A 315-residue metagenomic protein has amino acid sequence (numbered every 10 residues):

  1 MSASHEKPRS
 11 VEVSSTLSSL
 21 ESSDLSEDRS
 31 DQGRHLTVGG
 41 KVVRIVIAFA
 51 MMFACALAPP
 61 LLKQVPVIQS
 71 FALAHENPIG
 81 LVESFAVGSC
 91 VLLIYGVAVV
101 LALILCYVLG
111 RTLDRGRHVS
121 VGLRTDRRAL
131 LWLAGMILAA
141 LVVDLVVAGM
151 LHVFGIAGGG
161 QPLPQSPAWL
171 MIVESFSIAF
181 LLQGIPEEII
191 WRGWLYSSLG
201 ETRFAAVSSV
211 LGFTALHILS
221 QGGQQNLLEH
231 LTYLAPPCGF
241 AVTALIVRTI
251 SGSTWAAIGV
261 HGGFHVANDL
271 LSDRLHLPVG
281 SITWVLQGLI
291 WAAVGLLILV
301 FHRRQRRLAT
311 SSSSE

Functional and structural regions predicted by a protein language model:
M1-T125, A148, V242, T249 (+1 more regions): N-terminal, membrane-interfacial amphipathic/helix-forming hydrophobic leader that caps and precedes the first
V46, A50, L130-A134, V173 (+4 more regions): Hydrophobic alpha-helical transmembrane segments
F53-P59, L141-V146, V210-S220, G262-S272: Aromatic-anchored segments of alpha-helical transmembrane domains
L62-S89, R115-P186, E201, G223 (+1 more regions): Juxtamembrane helix-loop-helix connectors linking adjacent transmembrane helices in multi-pass membrane enzymes
I185-S208, T249-S253: Membrane-interface helix/loop boundary segments of multi-pass membrane proteins
P186-W191, S220, T243, F264: Short active-site segment of divalent metal-dependent hydrolases/proteases that encodes the spacing between
Y233-I246: Hydrophobic alpha-helical segments embedded in the membrane of multi-pass proteins
S251-H265: Juxtamembrane non-transmembrane "cap" segments at the membrane-aqueous interface of multi-pass membrane proteins
